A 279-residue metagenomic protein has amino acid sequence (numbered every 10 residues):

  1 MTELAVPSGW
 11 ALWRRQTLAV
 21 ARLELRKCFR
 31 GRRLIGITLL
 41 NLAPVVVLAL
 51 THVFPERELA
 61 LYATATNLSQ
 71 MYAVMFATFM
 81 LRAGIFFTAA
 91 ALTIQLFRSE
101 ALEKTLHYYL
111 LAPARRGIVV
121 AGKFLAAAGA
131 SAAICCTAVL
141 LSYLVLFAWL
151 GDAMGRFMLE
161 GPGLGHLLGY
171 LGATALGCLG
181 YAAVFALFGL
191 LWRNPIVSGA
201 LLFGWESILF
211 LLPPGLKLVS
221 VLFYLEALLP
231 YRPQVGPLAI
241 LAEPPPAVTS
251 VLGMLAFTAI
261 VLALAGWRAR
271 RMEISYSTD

Functional and structural regions predicted by a protein language model:
T2-T38: Aromatic- and glycine-rich beta-strand/loop motifs that create alpha-glucan
S8-W10, V45-Q95, V120-L191, Y231-G236 (+1 more regions): Secretory targeting signals
R14, L18, R22-F29, G165 (+3 more regions): Membrane-interacting alpha-helical segments
R32-L34, R115-G117, A121, P162-G163 (+1 more regions): Membrane-helix interface segments
I37-L40, A121-G122, I134, S198-L201: Hydrophobic core positions of alpha-helical segments in small-molecule transporters and transporter systems
V47-E58, W192-Q234: Transmembrane helix segments
Q95-G129, S277: Helix-loop-helix units of permease transmembrane domains in multi-pass membrane transporters, especially ABC
L187, A256-D279: Junction motif at the cytosolic side of a transmembrane helix
